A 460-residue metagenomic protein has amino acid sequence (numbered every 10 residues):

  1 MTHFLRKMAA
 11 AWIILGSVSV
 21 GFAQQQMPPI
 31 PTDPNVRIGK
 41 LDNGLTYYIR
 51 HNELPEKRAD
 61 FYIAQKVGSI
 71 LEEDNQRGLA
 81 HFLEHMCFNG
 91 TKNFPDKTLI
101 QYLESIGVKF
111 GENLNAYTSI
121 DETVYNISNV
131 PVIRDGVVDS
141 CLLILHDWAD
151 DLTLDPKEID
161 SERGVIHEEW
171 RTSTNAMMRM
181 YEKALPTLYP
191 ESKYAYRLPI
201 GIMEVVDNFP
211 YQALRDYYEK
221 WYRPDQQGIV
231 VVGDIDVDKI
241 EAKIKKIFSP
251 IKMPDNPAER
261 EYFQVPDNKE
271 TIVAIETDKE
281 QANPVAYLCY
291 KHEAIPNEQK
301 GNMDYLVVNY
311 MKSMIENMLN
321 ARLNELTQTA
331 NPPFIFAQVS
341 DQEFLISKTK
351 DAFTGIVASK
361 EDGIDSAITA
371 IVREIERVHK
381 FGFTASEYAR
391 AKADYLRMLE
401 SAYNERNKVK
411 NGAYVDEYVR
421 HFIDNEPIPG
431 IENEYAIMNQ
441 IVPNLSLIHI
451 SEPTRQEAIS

Functional and structural regions predicted by a protein language model:
M1-Q25: Bacterial Sec-dependent N-terminal signal peptides
P55-K57, Q65-M180, L198, N208-Q226 (+5 more regions): Active-site-adjacent, His/Asp/Glu-enriched structural segments that form or flank metal-binding and acid/base networks
N89-T91, A116-D121, V137, C141-I144 (+10 more regions): Scaffold signal of the M16-like zinc-metallopeptidase fold and its non-catalytic homologs
D96, I100-E104, T153-R171, E182 (+5 more regions): Acidic/histidine-enriched alpha-helical segments
E191, G228-P284, R397-Y403: An aromatic/glycine/proline-enriched structural segment found at the starts of mature extracellular/organellar domains
N256-L323, I356, G412-P427: His/Glu-based metal-binding/catalytic segments typifying zinc-dependent metallopeptidases
A286-L288, E293-P296, G301, Y305-A385: Structured mid-domain segments that build the active-site/substrate or prosthetic-cofactor binding neighborhood
I448-E452, Q456-I459: Single conserved hydrophobic/aromatic residue that forms the stacking wall/gate of nucleotide- or nucleobase-binding
